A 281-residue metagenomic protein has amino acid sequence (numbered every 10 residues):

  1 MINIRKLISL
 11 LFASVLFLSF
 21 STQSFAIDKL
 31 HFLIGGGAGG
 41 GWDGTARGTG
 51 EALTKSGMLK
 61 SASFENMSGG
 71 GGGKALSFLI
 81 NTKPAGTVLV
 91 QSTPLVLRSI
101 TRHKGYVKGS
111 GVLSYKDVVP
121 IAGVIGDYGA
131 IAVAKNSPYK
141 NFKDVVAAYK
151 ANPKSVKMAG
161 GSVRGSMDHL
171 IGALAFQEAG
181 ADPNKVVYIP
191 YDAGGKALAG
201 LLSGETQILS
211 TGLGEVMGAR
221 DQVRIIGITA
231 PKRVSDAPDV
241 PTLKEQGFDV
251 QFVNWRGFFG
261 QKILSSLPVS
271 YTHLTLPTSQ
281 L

Functional and structural regions predicted by a protein language model:
L10-S19: Bacterial N-terminal signal peptides
F25-D117, R164, G180-S210, E215-A219: N-terminal (or domain-start) structured segment
L33-G37, Y128-P138, W255-P268: A bilobed periplasmic-binding-protein/Venus flytrap-type ligand-binding module shared by bacterial periplasmic
T87-L89, S110-A130, K157-A159, K244-D249: A structural signal for short loop-to-beta-strand junctions that line the ligand-binding cleft of periplasmic/secreted
K116-V124, K185-I189, G214-F252: Short beta-strand->loop
G123-A134, K157-F176: Extracytoplasmic ligand-binding site segments that recognize negatively charged/polar headgroups
A134-K154, Q246, L267: Flexible hinge/capping segments at coil-to-helix
T272-T278: Conserved small/polar residues in nucleotide/adenosyl-binding loops
